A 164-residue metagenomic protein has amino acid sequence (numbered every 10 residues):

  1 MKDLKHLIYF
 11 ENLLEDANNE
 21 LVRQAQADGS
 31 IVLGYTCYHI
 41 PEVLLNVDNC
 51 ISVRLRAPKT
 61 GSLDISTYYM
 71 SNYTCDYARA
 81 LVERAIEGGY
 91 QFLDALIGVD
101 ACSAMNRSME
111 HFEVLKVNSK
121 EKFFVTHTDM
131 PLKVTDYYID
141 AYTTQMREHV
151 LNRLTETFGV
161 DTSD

Functional and structural regions predicted by a protein language model:
M1-D164: An N-terminal assembly and electron-transfer interface module characteristic of large anaerobic redox and radical
